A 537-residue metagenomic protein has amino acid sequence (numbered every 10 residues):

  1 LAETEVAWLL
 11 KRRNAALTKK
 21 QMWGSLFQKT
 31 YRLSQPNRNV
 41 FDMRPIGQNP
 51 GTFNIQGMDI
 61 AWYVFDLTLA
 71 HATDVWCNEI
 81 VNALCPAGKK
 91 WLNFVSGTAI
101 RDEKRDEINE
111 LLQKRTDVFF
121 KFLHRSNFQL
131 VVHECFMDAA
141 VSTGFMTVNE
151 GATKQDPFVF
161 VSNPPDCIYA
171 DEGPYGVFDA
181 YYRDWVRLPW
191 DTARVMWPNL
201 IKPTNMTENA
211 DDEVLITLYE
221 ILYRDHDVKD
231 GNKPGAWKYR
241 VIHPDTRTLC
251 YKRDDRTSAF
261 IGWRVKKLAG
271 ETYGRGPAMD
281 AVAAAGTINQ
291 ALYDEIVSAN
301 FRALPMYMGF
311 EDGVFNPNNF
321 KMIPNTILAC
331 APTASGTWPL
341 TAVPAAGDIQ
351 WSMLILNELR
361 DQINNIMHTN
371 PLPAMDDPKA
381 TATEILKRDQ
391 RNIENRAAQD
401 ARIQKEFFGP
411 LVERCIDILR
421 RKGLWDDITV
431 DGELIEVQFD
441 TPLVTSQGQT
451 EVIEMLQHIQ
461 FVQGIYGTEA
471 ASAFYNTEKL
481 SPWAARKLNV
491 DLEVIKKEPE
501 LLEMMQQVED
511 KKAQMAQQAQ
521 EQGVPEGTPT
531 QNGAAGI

Functional and structural regions predicted by a protein language model:
L1-A210: Extended, helix-rich architectural segments
L1-Q35, N39-V40, I46, M306-I537: C-terminal anchoring/interaction modules
A7-W8, R12-N14, N149-P324: Structured, contiguous alpha/beta core segments that scaffold functional sites
L67-A83, D280-S298, Q457-F461, P482-R486: Short, hydrophobic/amphipathic alpha-helical patches that form generic packing surfaces within helical domains
T98-D102, S126, K267, T341-A342 (+1 more regions): Generic signal for short, ordered secondary-structure residues within or immediately flanking folded domains
T98-R105, W263, F315-F320, T369: Short low-complexity stretches enriched in small and charged residues
K104-G151, T272-M308, P344-P378, I385-L419: Long, contiguous amphipathic alpha-helices that act as assembly "spine/axial" helices in icosahedral shell and virion
